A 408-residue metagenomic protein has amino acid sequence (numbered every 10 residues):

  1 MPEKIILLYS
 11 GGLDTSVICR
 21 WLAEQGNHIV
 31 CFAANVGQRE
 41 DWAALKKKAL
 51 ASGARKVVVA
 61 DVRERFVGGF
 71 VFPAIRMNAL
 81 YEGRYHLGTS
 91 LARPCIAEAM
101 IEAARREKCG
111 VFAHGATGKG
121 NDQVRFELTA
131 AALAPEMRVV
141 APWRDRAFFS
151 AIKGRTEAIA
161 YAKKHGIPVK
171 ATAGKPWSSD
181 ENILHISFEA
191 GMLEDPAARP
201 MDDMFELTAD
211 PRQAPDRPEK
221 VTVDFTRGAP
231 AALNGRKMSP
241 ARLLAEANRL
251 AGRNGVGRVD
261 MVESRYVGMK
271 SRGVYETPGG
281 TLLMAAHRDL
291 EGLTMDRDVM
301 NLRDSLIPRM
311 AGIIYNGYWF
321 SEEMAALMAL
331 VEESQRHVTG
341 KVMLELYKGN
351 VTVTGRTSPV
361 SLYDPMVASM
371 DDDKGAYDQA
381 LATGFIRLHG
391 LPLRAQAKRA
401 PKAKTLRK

Functional and structural regions predicted by a protein language model:
P2-L8, L13-K408: Nucleotide-activated chemistry modules centered on ATP-dependent adenylation/adenylyltransferase
